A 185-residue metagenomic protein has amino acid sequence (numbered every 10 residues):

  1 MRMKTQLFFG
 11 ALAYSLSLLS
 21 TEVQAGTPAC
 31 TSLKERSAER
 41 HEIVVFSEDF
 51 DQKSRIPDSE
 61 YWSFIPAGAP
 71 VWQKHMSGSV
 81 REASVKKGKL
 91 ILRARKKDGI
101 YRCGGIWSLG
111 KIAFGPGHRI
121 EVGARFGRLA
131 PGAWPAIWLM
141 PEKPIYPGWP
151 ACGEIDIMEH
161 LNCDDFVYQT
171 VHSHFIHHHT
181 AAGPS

Functional and structural regions predicted by a protein language model:
M1-F9: Bacterial N-terminal signal peptides that target proteins for export
R2, L18, P150-C152: Residue-level recognition of hydrophobic positions within alpha-helical transmembrane segments
F8-A11, H118: Alpha-helical structural motif
G10-L18: Bacterial N-terminal signal peptides
S20-A25: Boundary at the C-terminal end of the N-terminal hydrophobic targeting segment
G26-S185: GH16 jelly-roll
